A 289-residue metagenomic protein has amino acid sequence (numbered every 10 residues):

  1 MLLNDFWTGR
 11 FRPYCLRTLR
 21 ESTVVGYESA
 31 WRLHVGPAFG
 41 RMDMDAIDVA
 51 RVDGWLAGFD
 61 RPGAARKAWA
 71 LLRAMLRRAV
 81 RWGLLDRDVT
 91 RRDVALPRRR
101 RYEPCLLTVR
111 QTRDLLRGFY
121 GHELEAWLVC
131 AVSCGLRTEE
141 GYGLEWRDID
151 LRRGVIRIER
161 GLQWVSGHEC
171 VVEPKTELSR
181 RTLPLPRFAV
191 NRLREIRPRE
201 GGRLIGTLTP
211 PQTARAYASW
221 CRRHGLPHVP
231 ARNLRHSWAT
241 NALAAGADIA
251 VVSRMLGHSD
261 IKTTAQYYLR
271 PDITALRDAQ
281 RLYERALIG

Functional and structural regions predicted by a protein language model:
L3-N4, T8, R12-L84, R101 (+3 more regions): N-terminal core-binding DNA-recognition domain of tyrosine site-specific recombinases/integrases
T8, V49, D86, R117 (+3 more regions): Phosphate-coordinating loops and pocket residues in cytosolic domains that bind phosphorylated ligands
P62-A70, R81-L144, R152, Q163-W164 (+5 more regions): Basic, Lys/Arg- and aromatic-enriched nucleic-acid-binding interface segment
G63, V129, S133, E139-E140 (+3 more regions): C-terminal catalytic core of tyrosine-transesterase DNA break-rejoin enzymes
R110, G161-W164, P184-H228: Active-site/catalytic core of tyrosine-dependent DNA strand-transfer enzymes
D148-V155, H228, A247-Q266: Short, polar N-cap/turn motifs at the start of nucleic acid-interacting alpha helices
R160-L178: Short, flexible, glycine-rich and Lys/Arg-enriched loop motifs at helix boundaries that contact anionic partners
L162, V190, L256-L282: Catalytic-site neighborhood detector that most strongly recognizes the C-terminal catalytic loop/helix of tyrosine
